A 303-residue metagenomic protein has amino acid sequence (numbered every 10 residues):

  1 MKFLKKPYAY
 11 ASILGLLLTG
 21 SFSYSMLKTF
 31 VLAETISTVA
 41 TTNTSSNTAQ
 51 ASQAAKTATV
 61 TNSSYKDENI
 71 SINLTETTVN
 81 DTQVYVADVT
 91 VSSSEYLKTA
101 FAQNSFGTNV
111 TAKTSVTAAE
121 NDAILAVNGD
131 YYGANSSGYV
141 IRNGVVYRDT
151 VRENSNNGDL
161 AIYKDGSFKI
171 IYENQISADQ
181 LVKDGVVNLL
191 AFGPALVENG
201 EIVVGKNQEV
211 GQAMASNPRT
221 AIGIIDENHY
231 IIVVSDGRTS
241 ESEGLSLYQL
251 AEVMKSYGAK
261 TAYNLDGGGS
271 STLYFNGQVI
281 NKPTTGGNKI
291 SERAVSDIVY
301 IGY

Functional and structural regions predicted by a protein language model:
K2-E153, K169-I170: Zymogen propeptides
Y65, Y132-A213: Active-site-adjacent helix-turn-beta-strand microarchitecture at beta-sheet edges that either contains or buttresses
T82-V86, E120-D122, S155-N157, A191 (+2 more regions): Extracytoplasmic
T90-S93, I162-F168, E198-N199, I224-N228 (+2 more regions): Short acidic-glycine loop/turn motifs at beta-strand connectors
A102-G107, N174-A178, S235-T239: Short, solvent-exposed aromatic-acidic interface loops
G107-T111, D179-G185, A215-S216, E241-L247: A short, polar/proline- and glycine-enriched secondary-structure boundary/capping micro-motif
I124-N128, D159-I162, K169, G223 (+2 more regions): Structural recognition of the beta-strand scaffold that forms the well-ordered cores of secreted hydrolase catalytic
S136-N154, N207-I224, H229-K260, L265 (+1 more regions): Conserved, well-ordered active-site substructure
